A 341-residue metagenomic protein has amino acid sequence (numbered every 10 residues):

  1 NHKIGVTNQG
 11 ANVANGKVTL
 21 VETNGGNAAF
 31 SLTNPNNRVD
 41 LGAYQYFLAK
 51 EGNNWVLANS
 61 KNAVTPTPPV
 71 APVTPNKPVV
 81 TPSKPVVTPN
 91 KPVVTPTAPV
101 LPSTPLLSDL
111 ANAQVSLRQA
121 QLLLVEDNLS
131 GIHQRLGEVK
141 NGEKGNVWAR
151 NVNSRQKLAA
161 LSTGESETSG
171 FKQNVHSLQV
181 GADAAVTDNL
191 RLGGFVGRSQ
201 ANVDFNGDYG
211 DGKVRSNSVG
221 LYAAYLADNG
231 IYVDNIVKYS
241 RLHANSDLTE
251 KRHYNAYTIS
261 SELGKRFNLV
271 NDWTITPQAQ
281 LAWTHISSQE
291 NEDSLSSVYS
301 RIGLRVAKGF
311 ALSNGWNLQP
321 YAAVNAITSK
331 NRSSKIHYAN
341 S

Functional and structural regions predicted by a protein language model:
N1, T7, E51-G52, K91 (+3 more regions): Membrane translocator/pore-forming domains, dominated by Gram-negative outer-membrane beta-barrels
G5-D188, Y254: Outer-membrane translocation/initiation segment of Type V secreted surface proteins
